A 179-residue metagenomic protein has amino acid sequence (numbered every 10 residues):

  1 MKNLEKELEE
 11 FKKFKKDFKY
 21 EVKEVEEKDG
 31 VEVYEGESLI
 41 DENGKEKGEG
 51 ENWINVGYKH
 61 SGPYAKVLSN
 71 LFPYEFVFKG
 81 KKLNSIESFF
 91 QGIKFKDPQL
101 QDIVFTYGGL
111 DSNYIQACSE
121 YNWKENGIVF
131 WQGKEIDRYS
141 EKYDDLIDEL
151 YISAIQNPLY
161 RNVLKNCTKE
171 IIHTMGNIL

Functional and structural regions predicted by a protein language model:
N3-L4: A signal for long, low-complexity, Ser/Thr/Asn-enriched, surface-exposed stalk/shaft and domain-boundary segments
E7-L179: Charged, low-complexity intrinsically disordered segments
